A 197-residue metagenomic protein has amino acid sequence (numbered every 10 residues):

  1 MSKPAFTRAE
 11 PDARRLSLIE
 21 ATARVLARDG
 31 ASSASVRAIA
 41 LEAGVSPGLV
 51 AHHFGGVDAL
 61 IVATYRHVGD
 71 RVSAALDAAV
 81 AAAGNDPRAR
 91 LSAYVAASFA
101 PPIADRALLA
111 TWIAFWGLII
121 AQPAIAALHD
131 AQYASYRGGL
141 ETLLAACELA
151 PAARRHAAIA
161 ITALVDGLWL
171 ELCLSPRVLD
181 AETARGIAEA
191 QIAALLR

Functional and structural regions predicted by a protein language model:
M1-A13, R24: N-terminal intrinsically disordered/low-complexity leader segments
T7, A126-D130, A146-L196: Hydrophobic/aromatic-rich alpha-helical bundle segments in the mid-to-C-terminal region
R14, V57, T64, V68 (+7 more regions): Hydrophobic/aromatic residues within well-ordered alpha-helical segments
R14-A23, I39, T64-V68, V72 (+2 more regions): Generic hydrophobic, amphipathic alpha-helix propensity
S17, A21-A63: Helix-turn-helix
A63, D77-L108, A157-I161: Hydrophobic alpha-helical connector segments
S73, I103-I113, A121-E148, H156-I159 (+2 more regions): Amphipathic alpha-helical packing segments from all-alpha helical-bundle domains
